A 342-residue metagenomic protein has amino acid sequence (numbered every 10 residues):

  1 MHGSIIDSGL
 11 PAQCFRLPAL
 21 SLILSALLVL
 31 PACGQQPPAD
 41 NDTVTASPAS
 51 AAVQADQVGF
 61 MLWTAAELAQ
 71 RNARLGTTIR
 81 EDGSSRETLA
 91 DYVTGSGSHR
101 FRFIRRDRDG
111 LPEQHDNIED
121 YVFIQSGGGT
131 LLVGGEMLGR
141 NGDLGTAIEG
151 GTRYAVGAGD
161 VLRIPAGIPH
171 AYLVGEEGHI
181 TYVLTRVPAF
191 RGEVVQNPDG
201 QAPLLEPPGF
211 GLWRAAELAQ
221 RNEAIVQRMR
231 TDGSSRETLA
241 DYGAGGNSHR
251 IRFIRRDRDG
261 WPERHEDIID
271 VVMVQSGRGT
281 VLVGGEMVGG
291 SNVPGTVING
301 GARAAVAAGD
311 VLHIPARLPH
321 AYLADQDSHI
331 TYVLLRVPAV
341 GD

Functional and structural regions predicted by a protein language model:
M1-F15: N-terminal secretory signal peptides that target proteins for export/translocation
P18-P31: Bacterial N-terminal signal peptides
Q36-P112, V194-P262: A short, N-terminal "cap"/entry segment at the start of jelly-roll beta-barrel domains of the cupin/DSBH fold
P112-E113, D120-F123, R153-Y154, V161-L162 (+4 more regions): His/acidic/aromatic-lined binding-pocket segments of jelly-roll/cupin-type domains and related regulatory beta-sandwich
D116-E136, E266-V281, G285-E286: Short, conserved beta-strand element in jelly-roll/cupin
G135-A158, M287-A308: An anionic, turn-rich surface loop/hairpin at beta-sheet edges that serves as a generic interaction/coordination patch
V156-G175, V306-D325: Conserved metal-binding segment of the jelly-roll/cupin
E177-V194, D327-D342: A short hydrophobic beta-strand segment most commonly corresponding to one strand of the jelly-roll/cupin
